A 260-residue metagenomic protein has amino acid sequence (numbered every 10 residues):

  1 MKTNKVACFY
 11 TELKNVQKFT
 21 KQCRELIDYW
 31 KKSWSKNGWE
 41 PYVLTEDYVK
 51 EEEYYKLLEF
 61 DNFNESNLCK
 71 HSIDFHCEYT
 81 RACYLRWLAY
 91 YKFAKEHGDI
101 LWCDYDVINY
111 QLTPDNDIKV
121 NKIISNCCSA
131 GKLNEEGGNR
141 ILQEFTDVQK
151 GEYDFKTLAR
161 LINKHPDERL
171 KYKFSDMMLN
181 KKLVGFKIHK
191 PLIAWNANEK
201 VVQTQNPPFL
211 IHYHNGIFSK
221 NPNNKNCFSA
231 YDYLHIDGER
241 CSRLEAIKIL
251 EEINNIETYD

Functional and structural regions predicted by a protein language model:
M1-S72, R81, K92, C241-D260: N-terminal anchoring/stem segment of glycosyltransferases
E25-D28, K32, Y84-L88, F174-K182: A structural signal for well-ordered alpha-helical segments within the folded catalytic domains of diverse enzymes
Y42-T45, I100-D104, N109, I188-I193: A structural signal for short, well-ordered beta-strand segments and their strand-loop junctions that often border
T45, E59, A130-G138, Q203-Q205 (+1 more regions): Helix N-cap / beta->alpha transition motif
E78-E136: GT-A fold catalytic core of metal-dependent nucleotide-sugar glycosyltransferases, centered on the diacidic
S129-T146, D154: Conserved nucleotide-sugar donor-binding and metal-coordinating catalytic region shared by glycosyltransferases
T146-D260: Catalytic core and acceptor-binding pocket of nucleotide-sugar-dependent glycosyltransferases
